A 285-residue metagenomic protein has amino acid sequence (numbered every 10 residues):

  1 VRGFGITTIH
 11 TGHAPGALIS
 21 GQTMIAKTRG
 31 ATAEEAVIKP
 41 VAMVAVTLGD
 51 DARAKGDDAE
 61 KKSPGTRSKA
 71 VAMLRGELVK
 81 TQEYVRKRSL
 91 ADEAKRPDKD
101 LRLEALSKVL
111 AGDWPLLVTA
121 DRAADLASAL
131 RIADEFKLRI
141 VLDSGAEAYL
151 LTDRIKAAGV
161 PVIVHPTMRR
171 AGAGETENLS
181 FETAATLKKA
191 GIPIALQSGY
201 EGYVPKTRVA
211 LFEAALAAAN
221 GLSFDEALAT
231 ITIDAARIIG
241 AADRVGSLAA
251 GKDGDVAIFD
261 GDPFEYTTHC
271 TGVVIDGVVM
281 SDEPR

Functional and structural regions predicted by a protein language model:
R2-I140, H269, I275: Polyanionic/metal-chelating signatures
A14-P15, G145-A148, T167-M168, G199-E201 (+1 more regions): Short, ordered loop/turn segments at secondary-structure junctions
P115, D153-A157, P161, H165-R169 (+1 more regions): His/Asp/Glu-enriched, well-ordered alpha-helical/loop segment that forms or immediately abuts the divalent-metal
L117-D121, R139-E147, T167-A173: Catalytic beta/alpha-barrel core
A123-D125, A146-L150, I233-A236: Short acidic loop-to-helix transition motifs that present clustered carboxylates
S128, E147-A158: Active-site-adjacent beta->alpha loops and helix N-cap segments on the catalytic face of soluble alpha/beta enzymes
A249-R285: C-terminal cap of metal-dependent C-N hydrolases
